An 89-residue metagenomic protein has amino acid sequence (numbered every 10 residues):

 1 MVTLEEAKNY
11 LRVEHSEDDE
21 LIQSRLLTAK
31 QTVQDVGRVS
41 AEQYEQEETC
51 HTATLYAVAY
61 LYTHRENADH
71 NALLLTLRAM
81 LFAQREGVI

Functional and structural regions predicted by a protein language model:
M1-I89: Divalent metal-cofactor coordination and adjacent catalytic microenvironments
